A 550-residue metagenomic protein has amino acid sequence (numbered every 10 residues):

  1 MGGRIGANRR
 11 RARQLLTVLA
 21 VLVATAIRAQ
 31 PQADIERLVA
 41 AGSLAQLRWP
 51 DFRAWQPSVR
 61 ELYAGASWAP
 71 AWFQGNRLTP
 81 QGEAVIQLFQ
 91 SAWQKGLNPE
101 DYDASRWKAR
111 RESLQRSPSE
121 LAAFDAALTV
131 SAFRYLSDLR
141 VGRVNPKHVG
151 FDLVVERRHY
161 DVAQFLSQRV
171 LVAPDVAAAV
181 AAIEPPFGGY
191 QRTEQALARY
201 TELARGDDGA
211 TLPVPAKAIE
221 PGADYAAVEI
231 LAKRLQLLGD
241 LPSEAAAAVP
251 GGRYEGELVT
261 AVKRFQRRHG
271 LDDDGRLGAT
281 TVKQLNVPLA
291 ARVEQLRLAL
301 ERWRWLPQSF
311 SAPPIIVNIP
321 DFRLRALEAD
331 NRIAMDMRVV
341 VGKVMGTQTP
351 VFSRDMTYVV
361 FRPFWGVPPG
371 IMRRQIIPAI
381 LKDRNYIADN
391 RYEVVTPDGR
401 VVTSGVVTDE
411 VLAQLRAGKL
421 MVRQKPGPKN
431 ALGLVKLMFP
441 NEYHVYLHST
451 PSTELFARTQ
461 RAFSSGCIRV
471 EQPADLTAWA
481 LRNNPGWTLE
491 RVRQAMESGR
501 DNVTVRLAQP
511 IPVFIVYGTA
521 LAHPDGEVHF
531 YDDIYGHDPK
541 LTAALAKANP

Functional and structural regions predicted by a protein language model:
R4-L16: Bacterial N-terminal signal peptides that target proteins for export
R9, L22-I27: N-terminal regions of proteins, emphasizing targeting and processing segments when present
Q14-A24: Bacterial N-terminal signal peptides
A26, Q30-A64, A126, V130-R134 (+2 more regions): Well-ordered beta-sheet/strand-loop patches within structured domains
Q30-R157: Cationic-aromatic interfacial patches
